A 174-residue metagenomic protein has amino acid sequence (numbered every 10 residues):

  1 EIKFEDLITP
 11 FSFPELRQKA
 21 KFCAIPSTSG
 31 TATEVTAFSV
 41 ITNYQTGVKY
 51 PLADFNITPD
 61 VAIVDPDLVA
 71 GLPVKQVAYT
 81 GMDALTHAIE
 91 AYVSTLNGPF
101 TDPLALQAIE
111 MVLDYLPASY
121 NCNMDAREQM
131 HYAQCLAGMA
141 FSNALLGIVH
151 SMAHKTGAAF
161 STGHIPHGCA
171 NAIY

Functional and structural regions predicted by a protein language model:
E1-D67: Glycine/threonine-rich beta-strand-loop-alpha-helix active-site module that forms ligand/phosphate-binding
L7, Q129, C169-I173: Beta-strand segments within the central parallel beta-sheet cores of soluble alpha/beta enzyme folds
A24, V64, Y132, I148 (+1 more regions): General beta-strand structural signal in soluble alpha/beta enzymes
P26, L85, H150: Short, conserved catalytic/metal-binding motifs centered on acidic residues
T31-T33, M82, M139, I148 (+2 more regions): Gly/Ser/Thr-rich helix-start
T33, I41, L72, G157 (+1 more regions): Active-site-proximal flexible loops/turns
F38-A144: Carboxylate- and glycine-rich phosphate/diphosphate-binding segment that chelates Mg2+/Mn2+
A144-Y174: C-terminal catalytic subdomain
